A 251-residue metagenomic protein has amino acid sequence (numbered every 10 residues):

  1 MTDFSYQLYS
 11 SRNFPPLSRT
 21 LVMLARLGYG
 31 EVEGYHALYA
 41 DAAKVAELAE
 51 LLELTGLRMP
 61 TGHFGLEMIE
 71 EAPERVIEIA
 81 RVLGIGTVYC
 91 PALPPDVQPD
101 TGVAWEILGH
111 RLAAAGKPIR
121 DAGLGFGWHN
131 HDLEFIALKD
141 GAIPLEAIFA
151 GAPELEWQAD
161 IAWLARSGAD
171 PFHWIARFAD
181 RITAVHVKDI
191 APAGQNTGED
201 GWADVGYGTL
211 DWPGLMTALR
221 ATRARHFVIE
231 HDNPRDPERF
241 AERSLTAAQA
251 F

Functional and structural regions predicted by a protein language model:
M1-S5, S10, F14-G28, I79-G84 (+3 more regions): Histidine-acidic metal/acid-base catalytic patches
M1-T87: N-terminal pre-domain/capping segments
Q7-S11, Y35-Y39, F64-E67, L93-P95 (+4 more regions): Active-site beta-loop-alpha junctions enriched in small/polar residues
V22, E31, E67-W157, R166 (+1 more regions): Active-site acidic/histidine proton-transfer and metal-coordination neighborhood in alpha/beta enzyme cores
E33, T61, D96-D100, D200 (+1 more regions): Short amphipathic alpha-helical segments at helix-loop
E33, T61, Y89, G127 (+3 more regions): Conserved beta-strand positions in the central sheet of alpha/beta enzyme cores
V45-L54, R111-I119, A147, W174-R177 (+1 more regions): Catalytic-core regions built around general acid/base machinery
